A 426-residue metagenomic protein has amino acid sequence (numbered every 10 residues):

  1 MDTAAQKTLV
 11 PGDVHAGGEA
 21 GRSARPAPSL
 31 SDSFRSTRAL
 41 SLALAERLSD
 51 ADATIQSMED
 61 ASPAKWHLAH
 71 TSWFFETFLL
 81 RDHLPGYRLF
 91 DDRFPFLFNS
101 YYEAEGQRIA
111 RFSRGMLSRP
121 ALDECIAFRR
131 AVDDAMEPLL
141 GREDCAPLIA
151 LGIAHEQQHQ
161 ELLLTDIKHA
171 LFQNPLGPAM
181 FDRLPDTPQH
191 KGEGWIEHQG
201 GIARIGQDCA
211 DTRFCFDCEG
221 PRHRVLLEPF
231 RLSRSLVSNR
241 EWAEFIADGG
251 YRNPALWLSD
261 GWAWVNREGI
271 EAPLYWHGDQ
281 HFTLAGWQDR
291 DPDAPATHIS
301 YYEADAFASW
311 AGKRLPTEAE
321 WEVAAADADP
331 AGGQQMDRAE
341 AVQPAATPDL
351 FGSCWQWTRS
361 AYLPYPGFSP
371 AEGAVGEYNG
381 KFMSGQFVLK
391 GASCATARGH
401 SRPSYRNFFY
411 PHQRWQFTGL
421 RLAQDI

Functional and structural regions predicted by a protein language model:
D2-S62, W66-A135, A146-A150, A154-L171 (+8 more regions): Disulfide-stabilized, aromatic/cysteine-rich ligand-recognition loop
D133, E137, W195, I202-R204 (+1 more regions): A general secondary-structure boundary signal
G152, E156-Q158, L162, D166 (+4 more regions): Functional-site microenvironments in short loops/helix caps that host divalent-cation chemistry
